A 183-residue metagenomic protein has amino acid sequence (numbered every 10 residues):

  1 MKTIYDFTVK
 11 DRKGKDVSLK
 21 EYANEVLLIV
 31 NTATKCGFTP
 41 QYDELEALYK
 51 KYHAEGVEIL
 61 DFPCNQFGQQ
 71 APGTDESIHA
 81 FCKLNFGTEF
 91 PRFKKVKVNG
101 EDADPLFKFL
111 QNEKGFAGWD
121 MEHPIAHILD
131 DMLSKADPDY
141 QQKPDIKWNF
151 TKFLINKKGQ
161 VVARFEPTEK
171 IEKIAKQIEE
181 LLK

Functional and structural regions predicted by a protein language model:
M1-K20: N-terminal "domain-start" segment that seeds a small globular fold
I4-Y5, L27, N149-T151: Short loop/turn microsegments at loop-to-beta-strand junctions
E25-L27, T34-K35, T39-P63, C82-F86: Conserved helix-turn-beta segment immediately C-terminal to the redox Cys motif in thioredoxin-like folds
G56-G73, E89-G100: Thiol-based oxidoreductase modules, predominantly thioredoxin-like and allied folds used for disulfide exchange
F81-K83, G87-E169: Thiol/selenol-based redox catalytic cores and closely related redox-interacting motifs
V162-L182: Non-catalytic, surface beta->alpha helical segment in thiol-disulfide oxidoreductase systems
